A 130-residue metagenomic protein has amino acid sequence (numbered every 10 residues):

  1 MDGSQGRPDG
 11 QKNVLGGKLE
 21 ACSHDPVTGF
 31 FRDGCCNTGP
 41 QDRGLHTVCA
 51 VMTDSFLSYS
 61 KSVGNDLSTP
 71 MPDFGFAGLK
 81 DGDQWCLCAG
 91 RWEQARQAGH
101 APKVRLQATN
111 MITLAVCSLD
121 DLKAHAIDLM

Functional and structural regions predicted by a protein language model:
D2-S55, A126-D128: Extended boundary segments
V51-D66: Short, basic/aromatic beta-hairpin or loop at an interaction surface
S68-G75: Short alpha-helix capping/helix-loop boundary micro-motifs
W92-A115: Short, compositionally biased
M111-M130: Glycine- and charge-enriched low-complexity intrinsically disordered segments
